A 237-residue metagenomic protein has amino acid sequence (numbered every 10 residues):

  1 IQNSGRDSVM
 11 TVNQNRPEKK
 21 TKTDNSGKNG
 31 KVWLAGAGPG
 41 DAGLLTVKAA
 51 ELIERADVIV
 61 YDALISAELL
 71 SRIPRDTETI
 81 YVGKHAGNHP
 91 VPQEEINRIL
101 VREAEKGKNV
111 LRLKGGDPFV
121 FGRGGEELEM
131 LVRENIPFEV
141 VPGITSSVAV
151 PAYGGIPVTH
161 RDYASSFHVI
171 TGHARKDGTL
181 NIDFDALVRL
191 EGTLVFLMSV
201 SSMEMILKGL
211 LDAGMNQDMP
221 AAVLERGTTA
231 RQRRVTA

Functional and structural regions predicted by a protein language model:
I1, G5-R6, T11-Q14, E18 (+5 more regions): A contiguous loop/helix-start segment that scaffolds small-molecule binding in enzyme catalytic cores
M10-A42, V47-I144: Class I S-adenosyl-L-methionine
K31, A37-G40, A50, D57-V60 (+4 more regions): A short linear-motif detector with a strong N-terminal bias
G36-A37, L45, A56, Y61 (+7 more regions): Short, functionally important structural connectors and interaction interfaces within domains
D41, D117-L190, Q217, R233-T236: Class I SAM-dependent methyltransferase SAM-binding "motif I" and its flanking Rossmann-like core
L69-L70, L131, V150-P151, I206 (+1 more regions): Hydrophobic packing residues within well-ordered alpha-helices of enzyme cores
I73, G154, L210-G214: Active-site catalytic pocket residues across diverse enzymes, especially alpha/beta-hydrolases
